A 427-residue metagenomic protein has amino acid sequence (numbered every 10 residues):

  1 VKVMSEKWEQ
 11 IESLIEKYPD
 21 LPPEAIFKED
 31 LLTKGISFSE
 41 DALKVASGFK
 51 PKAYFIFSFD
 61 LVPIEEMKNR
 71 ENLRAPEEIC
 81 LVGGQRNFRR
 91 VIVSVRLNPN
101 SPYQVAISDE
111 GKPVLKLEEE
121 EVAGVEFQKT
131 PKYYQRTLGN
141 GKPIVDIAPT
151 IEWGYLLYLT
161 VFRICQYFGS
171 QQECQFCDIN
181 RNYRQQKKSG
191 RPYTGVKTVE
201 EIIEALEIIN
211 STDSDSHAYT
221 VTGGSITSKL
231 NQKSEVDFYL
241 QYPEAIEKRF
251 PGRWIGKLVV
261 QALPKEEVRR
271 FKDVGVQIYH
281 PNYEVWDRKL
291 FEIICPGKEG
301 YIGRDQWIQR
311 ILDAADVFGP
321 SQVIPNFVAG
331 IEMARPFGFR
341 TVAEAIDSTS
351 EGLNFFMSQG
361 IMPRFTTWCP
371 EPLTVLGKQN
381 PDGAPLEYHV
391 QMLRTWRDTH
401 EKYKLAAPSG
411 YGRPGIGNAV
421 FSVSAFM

Functional and structural regions predicted by a protein language model:
V1-L117, V317, F337-M427: Auxiliary Fe-S-binding modules of radical SAM enzymes
A46, P51-R89, L138-R184, E200 (+2 more regions): N-terminal pre-triad scaffold of radical SAM enzymes
R86-E173, N180-T194, L405-P408, G412-R413: N-terminal [4Fe-4S]-dependent radical SAM core
G154, I202-L206, R310: Short, well-ordered amphipathic alpha-helical segments that serve as non-catalytic structural scaffolds within diverse
C174, V221, P281, P325 (+1 more regions): Conserved, mostly hydrophobic/aromatic
P192-A205: Glycine-rich anion/phosphate-binding loops
E207-S216, K272, G297-E299, P414-F421: N-terminal/domain-start segments enriched in small and hydrophobic, helix-friendly residues, covering either
S211, G224-T366, P372-K378: Conserved AdoMet/S-adenosylmethionine-binding subsite of the radical SAM
